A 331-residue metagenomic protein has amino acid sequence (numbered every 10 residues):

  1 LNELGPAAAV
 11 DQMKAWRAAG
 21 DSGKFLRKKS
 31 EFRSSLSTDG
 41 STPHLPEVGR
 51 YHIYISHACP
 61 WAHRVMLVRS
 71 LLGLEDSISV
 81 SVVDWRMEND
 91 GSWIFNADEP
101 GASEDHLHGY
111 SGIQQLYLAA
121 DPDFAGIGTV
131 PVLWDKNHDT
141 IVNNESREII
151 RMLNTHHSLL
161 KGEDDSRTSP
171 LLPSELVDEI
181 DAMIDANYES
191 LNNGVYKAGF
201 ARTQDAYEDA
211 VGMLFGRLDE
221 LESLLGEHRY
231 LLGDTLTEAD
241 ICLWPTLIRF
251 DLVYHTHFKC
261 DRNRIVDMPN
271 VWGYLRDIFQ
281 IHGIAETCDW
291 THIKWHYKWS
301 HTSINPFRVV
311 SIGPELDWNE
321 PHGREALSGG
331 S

Functional and structural regions predicted by a protein language model:
L1-S331: C-terminal alpha-helical interaction module
